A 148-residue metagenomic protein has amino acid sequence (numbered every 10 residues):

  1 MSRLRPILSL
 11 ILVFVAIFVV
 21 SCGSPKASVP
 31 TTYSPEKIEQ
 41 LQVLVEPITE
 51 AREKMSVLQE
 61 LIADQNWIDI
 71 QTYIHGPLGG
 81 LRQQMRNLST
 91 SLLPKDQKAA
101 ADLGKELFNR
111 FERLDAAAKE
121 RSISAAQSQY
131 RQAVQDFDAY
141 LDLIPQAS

Functional and structural regions predicted by a protein language model:
M1-I11: Bacterial N-terminal signal peptides that target proteins for export
F18-S21: C-terminal motif of bacterial Sec signal peptides marking the signal peptidase cleavage site
G23-T72: Immediate post-signal-peptide N-terminus of mature secreted/exported proteins
V43-E53, V57, Y73-G80, N87 (+4 more regions): Charged, amphipathic alpha-helical oligomerization/scaffolding segments
Q65-D69, K95, L114-S128: Short helix-adjacent coil turns
L81-A101, S148: Short, solvent-exposed, charged loop/turn and helix-capping segments that join or cap alpha-helices on peripheral
D136-S148: Short, low-complexity, Pro/Ser/Thr/Gly-rich segments in the mature regions of secreted, periplasmic
